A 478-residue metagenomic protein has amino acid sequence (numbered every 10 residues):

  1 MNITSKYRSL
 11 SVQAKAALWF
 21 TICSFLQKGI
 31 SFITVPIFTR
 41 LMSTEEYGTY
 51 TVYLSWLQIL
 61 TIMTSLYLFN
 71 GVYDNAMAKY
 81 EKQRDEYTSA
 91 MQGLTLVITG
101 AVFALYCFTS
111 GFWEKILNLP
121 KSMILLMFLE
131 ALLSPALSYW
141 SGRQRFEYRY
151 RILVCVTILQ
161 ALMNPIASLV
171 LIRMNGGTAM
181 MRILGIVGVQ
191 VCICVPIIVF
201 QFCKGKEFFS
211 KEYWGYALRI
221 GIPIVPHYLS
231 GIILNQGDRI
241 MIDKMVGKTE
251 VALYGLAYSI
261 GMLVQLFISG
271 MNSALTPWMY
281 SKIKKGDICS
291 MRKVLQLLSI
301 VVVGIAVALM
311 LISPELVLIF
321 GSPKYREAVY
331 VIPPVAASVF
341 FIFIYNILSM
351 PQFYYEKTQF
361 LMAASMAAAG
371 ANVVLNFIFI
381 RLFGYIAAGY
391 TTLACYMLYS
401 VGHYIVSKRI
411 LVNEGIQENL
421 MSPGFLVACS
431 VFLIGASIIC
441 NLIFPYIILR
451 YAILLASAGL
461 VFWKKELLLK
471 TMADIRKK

Functional and structural regions predicted by a protein language model:
M1-I30, S89, K211-I224, L467-K478: N-terminal membrane topogenesis motif
M1-Q13, R151, C155, A179-G185 (+4 more regions): Interhelical loop/hinge segments that connect adjacent transmembrane helices in multipass membrane
M1-Y7, S437-K478: Membrane-proximal transmembrane or re-entrant/amphipathic helices at the cytosolic face
S9-F69, F103-C107, E130, A161-P165 (+3 more regions): Signature of the first transmembrane helix
V35, T64-E81, A257, G261-G286 (+2 more regions): Helix-loop junctions and terminal segments of transmembrane helices in multi-pass membrane transport/translocation
T64, N70, S89-I116, L169 (+3 more regions): Alpha-helical transmembrane segments of multi-pass membrane transport and lipid-handling proteins
Y80, S134-C155, G205, A336-A367 (+1 more regions): Membrane-interface junctions at transmembrane-helix termini in multi-pass inner-membrane proteins
L125, V154-C203, M366-A371, Y385-S407 (+1 more regions): Hydrophobic alpha-helical transmembrane segments
